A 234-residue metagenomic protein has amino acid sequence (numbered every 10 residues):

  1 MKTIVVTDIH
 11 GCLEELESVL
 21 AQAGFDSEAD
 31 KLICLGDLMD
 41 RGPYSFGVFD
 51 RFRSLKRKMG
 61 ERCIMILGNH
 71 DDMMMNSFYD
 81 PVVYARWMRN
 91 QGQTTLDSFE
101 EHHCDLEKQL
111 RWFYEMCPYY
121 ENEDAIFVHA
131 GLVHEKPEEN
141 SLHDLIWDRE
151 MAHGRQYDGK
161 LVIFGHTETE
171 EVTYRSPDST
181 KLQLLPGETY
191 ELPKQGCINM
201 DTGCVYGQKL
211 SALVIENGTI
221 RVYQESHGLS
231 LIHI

Functional and structural regions predicted by a protein language model:
M1-I4: Extreme N-terminal starter segment of soluble prokaryotic enzymes
D8, D37, F52, G68-N69 (+6 more regions): Divalent metal-coordination and catalytic microenvironments
H10-E14, D40-P43, D71-M75, Y120 (+3 more regions): Active-site environment of divalent metal-dependent phosphoester hydrolases
A23-M39, L55-M59: Active-site metal-binding motif and surrounding structural segment of the metallo-beta-lactamase
R41-E123, D148-H153: Active-site neighborhood of divalent metal-dependent phosphoester bond hydrolases
C104-Y174: His/acidic metal-ligating clusters that form di-metal
L142-G228: Conserved beta-sheet core of the metallophosphoesterase superfamily
I232-I234: Conserved small/polar residues in nucleotide/adenosyl-binding loops
